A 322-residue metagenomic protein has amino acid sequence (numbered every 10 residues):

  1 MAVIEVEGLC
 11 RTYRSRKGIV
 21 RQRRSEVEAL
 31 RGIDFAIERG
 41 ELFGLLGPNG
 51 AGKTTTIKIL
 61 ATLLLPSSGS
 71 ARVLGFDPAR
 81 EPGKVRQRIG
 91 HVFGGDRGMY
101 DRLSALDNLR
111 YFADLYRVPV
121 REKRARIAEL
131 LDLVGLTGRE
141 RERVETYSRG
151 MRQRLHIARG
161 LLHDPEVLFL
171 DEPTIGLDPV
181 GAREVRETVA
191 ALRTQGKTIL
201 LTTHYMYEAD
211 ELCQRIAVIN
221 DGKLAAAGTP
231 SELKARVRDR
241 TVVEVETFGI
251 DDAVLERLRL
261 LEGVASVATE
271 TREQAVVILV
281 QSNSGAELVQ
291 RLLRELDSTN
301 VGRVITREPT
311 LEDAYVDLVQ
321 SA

Functional and structural regions predicted by a protein language model:
R110, D114, R121-R139: Conserved ABC ATPase "signature" region
I157: Hydrophobic anchor residue at the start of the ABC signature
D164: Conserved catalytic motifs of ABC-family nucleotide-binding domains
L168-E172: Catalytic Walker B motif of ABC-type/P-loop ATPase nucleotide-binding domains
R186-Q281: ABC transporter nucleotide-binding domain
